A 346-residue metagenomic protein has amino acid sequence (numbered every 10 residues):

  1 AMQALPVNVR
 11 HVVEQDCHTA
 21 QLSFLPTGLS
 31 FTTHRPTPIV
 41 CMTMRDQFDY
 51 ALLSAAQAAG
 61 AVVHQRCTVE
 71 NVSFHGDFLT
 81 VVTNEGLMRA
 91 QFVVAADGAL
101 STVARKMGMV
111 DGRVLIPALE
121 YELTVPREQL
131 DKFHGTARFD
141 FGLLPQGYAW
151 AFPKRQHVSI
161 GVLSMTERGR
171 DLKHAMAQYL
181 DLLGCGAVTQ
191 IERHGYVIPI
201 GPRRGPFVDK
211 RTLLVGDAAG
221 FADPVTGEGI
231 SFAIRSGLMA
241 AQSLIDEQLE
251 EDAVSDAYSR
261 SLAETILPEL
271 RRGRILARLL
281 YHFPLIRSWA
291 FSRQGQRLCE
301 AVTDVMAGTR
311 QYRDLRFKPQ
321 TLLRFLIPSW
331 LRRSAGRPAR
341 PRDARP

Functional and structural regions predicted by a protein language model:
A1-E14: Glycine-rich FAD cofactor-binding loop and adjacent beta-loop-alpha segment at the N-terminus of flavoprotein
R10-V13, R113, F139-G142, R203-R204: Short Gly/Pro-enriched turn/cap motifs at secondary-structure boundaries
H11, Q15-D16, L22-K106, V114-I116 (+1 more regions): Conserved N-terminal helical subregion
S23, S73, G142, F152 (+2 more regions): Well-ordered beta-strand positions
N71, L87, E167-D252, D256: FAD/FMN-dependent oxidoreductases across multiple families
A99-A177: Conserved FAD-binding catalytic core of PHBH/FMO-like flavoproteins
Q242-P346: C-terminal helical "tail/cap" subdomain of flavin- and related membrane-associated enzymes
